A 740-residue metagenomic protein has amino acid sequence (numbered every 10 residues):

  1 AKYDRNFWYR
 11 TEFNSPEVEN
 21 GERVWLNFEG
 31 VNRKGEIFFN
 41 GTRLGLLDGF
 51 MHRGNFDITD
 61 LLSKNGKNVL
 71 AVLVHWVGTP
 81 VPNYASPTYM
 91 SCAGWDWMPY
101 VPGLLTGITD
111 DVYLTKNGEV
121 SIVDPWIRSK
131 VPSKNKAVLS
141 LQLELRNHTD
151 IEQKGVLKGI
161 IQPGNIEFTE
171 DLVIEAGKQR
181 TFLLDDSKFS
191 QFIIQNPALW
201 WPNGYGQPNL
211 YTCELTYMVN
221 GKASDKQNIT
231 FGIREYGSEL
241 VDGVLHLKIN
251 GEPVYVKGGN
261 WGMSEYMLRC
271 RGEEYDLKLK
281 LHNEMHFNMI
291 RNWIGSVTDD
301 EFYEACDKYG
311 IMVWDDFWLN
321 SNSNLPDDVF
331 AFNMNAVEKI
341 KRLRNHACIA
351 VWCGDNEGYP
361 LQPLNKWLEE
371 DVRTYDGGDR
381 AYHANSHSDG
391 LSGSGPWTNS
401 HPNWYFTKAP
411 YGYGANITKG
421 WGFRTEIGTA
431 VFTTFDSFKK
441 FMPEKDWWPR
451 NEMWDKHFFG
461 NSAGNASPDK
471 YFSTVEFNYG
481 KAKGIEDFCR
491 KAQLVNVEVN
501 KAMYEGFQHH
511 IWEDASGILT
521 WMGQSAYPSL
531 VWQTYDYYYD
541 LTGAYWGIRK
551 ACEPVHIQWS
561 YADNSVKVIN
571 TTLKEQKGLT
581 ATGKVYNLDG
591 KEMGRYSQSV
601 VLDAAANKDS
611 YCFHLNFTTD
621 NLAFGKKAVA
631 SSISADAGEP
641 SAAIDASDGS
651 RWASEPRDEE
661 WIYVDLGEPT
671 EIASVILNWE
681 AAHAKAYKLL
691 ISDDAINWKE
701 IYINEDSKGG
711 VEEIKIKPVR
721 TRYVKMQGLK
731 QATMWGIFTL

Functional and structural regions predicted by a protein language model:
A1-N27, S86-D110, N117-E119, V241 (+6 more regions): Extended carbohydrate-recognition surfaces in non-catalytic/accessory domains of CAZymes and lectin-like proteins
A1-S15, E19-F28, N32-F39, G45-D48 (+4 more regions): Active-site-adjacent substrate/metal-binding segments within catalytic domains of carbohydrate-active enzymes
Y3-S121, H148-T149, I311-V313, E338-K339 (+3 more regions): Accessory beta-strand-rich segments of carbohydrate-active enzymes
F39, D620-I672, N678-H683, D693 (+2 more regions): Disordered, acidic Ser/Thr/Pro-rich linker "stalks" and the adjacent N-terminal cap of the next globular domain
V72-W76, Q727-M734: Short beta-strand-plus-loop segments that form exposed binding edges in beta-rich domains
L104-G107, Y411-K577: Substrate-binding clefts and catalytic carboxylate motifs of secreted carbohydrate-active enzymes
V123, I127, A137-S140, D225 (+1 more regions): Active-site region of glycoside hydrolase catalytic domains
F168-P197, G583-T618: Intrinsically disordered, low-complexity Pro/Gly/Ser/Thr-rich segments with frequent PxxP/GP/PP motifs and embedded
